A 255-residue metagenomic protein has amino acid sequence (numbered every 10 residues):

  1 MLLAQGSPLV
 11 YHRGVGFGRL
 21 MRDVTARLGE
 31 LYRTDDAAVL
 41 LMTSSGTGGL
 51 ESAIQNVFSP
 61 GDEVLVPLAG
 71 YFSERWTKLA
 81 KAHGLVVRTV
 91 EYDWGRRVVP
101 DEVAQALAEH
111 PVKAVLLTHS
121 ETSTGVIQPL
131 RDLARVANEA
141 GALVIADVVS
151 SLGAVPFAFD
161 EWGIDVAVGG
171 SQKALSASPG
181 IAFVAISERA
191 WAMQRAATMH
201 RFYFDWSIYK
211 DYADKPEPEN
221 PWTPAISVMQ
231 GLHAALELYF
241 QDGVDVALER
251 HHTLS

Functional and structural regions predicted by a protein language model:
A4-S52, R75-K81: Conserved N-terminal alpha-helix of the aminotransferase class I/II PLP-enzyme fold
L40-S45, P67-A69, S150: Active-site nucleophile and cofactor-binding loops and adjacent substrate-binding regions of central metabolic enzymes
V57-E74: Conserved PLP-anchoring active-site segment centered on the Schiff-base-forming lysine
L85-D93: Short beta-strand elements in bilobed, periplasmic/extracellular small-molecule ligand-binding domains
V98-G153, V166: Active-site phosphate-binding strand-loop segment of PLP-dependent enzymes
D160-Q172: Conserved active-site segment immediately N-terminal to the catalytic lysine that forms the internal aldimine
Q172-L254: Active-site C-terminal subdomain of aminotransferase-like
